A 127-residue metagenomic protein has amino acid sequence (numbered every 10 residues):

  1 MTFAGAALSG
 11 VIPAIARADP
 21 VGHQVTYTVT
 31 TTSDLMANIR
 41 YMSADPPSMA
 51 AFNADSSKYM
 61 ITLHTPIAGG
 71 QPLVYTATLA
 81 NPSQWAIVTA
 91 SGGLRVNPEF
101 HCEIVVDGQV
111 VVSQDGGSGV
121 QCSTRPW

Functional and structural regions predicted by a protein language model:
M1-G5: Sec-dependent N-terminal signal peptides
A6-Q24: C-terminal region of N-terminal signal peptides and the immediate post-cleavage residues of exported proteins
I12, V21, L35, V96-P98: Short loop/turn segments at connectors of secondary-structure elements within structured domains
D19-N53: Short, surface-exposed binding/anchoring microloops in extracellular/periplasmic proteins
M42-R95: Mature extracytoplasmic domains of secretory-pathway proteins
P72-T124: Extracytosolic low-complexity repeat regions of secreted or lipid-anchored proteins
